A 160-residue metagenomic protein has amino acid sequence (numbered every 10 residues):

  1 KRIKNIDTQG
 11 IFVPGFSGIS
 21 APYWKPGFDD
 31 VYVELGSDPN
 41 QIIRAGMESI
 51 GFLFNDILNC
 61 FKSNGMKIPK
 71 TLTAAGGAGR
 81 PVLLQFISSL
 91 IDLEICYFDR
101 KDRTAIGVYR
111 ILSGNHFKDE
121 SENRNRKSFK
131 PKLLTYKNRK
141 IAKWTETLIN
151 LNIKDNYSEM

Functional and structural regions predicted by a protein language model:
K1-M160: Glycine/Thr-rich phosphate-binding loops that ligate phosphate moieties of nucleotide and other phosphorylated ligands
